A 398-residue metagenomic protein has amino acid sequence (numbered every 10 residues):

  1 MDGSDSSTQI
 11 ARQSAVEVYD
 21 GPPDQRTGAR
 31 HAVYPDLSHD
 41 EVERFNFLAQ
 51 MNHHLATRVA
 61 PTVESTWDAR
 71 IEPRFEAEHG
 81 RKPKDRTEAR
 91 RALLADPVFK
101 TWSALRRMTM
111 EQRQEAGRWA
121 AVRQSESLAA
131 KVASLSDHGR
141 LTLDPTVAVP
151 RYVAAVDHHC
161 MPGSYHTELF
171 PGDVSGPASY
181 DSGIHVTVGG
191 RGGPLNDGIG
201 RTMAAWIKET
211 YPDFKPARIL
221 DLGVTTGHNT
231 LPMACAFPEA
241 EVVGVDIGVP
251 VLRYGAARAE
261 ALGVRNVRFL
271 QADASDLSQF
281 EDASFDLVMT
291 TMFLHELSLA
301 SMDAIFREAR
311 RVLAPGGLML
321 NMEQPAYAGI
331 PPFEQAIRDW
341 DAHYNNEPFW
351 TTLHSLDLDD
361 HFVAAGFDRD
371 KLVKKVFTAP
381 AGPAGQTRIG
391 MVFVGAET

Functional and structural regions predicted by a protein language model:
G28, V33, L37, G80-G172: N-terminal auxiliary segments of SAM/dcSAM-dependent transferases
S179, G193-K215: Conserved alpha-helix/loop element of class I SAM-dependent methyltransferases that forms part of the SAM/SAH-binding
K215-T225: Conserved class I S-adenosyl-L-methionine
T226-P238: Conserved SAM-binding loop of SAM-dependent methyltransferases across substrates and taxa, primarily the Class I
G248-P250: Conserved SAM/SAH-binding beta-strand->alpha-helix loop
S275-V288: A short acidic, Gly/Pro-enriched loop at the edge of an enzyme's catalytic core that lines a small-molecule cofactor
D303-P315: A short glycine-rich, Lys/Arg-flanked "PGG" loop and its adjoining helix->strand segment in the class I
L320-P383: C-terminal alpha-helical "lid/dimerization" subdomain adjacent to the S-adenosyl-L-methionine
